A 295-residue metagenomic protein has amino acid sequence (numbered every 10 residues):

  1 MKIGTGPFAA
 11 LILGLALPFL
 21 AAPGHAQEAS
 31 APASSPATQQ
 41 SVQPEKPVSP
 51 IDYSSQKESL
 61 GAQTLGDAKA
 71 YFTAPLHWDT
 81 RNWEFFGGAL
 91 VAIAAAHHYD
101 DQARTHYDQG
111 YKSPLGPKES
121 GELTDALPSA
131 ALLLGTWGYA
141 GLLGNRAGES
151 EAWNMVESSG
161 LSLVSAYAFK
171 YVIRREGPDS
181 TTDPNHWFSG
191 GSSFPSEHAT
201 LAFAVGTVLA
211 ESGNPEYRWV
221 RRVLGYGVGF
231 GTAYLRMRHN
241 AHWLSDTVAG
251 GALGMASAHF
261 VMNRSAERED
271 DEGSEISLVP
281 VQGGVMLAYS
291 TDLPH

Functional and structural regions predicted by a protein language model:
K2-L13, L17, A22-F85, P117 (+3 more regions): Replace "edges of transmembrane helices
F86-L90: Alpha-helical transmembrane segments
A92-Q102: Alpha-helical transmembrane segments of multi-pass membrane proteins
D108-K118: Perimembrane loop-to-helix junctions flanking transmembrane segments
